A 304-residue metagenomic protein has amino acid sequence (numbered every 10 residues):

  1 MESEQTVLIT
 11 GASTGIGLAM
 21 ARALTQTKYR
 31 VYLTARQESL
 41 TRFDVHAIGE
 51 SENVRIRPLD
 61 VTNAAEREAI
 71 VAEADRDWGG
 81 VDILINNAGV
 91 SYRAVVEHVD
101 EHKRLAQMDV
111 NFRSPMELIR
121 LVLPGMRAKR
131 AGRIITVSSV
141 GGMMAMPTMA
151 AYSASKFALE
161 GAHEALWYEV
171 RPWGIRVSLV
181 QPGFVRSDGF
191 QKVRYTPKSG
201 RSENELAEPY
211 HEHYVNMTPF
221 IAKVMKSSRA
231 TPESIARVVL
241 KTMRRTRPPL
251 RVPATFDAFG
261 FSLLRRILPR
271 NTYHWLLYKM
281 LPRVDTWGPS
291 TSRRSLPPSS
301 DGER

Functional and structural regions predicted by a protein language model:
S13-T14: Conserved glycine-rich cofactor-binding loop
T27-F43: Conserved glycine-rich Rossmann-like NAD(P)H-binding loop of the short-chain dehydrogenase/reductase
P58-A69, E101: The beta1-alpha1 cofactor-binding region of Rossmann-like NAD(H)/NADP(H)-dependent oxidoreductases
V95-V96, D100-L105, A131: Substrate-binding pocket helix/loop in short-chain dehydrogenase/reductase
I119, S155: Active-site helix of classical SDR
S139: Residue(s) in the substrate-gating loop at a strand-loop-helix junction that position the organic substrate next
P172-M225: C-terminal beta-strand-loop-alpha-helix "lid" module of Rossmann-like NAD(P)-dependent dehydrogenases
